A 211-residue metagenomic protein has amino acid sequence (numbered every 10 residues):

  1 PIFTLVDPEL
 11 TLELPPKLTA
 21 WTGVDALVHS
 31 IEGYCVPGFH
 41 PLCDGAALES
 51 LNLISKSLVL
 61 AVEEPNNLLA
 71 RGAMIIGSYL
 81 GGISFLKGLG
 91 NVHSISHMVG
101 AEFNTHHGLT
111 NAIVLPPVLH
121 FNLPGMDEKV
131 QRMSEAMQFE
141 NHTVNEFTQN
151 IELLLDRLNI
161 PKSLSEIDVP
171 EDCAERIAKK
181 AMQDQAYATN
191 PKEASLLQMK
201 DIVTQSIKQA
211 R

Functional and structural regions predicted by a protein language model:
P1-K87: Carboxylate- and glycine-rich phosphate/diphosphate-binding segment that chelates Mg2+/Mn2+
L27-I31, M74-G81, L115, I151 (+3 more regions): Short alpha-helical scaffolding segments that buttress acidic/His motifs in well-ordered protein cores
V28-Y34, F39-L42, M98, E102 (+2 more regions): Glycine-rich flexible loops
P37-A46, A61-A73, K87-V92, V144-F147 (+3 more regions): Flexible, glycine/charged-enriched surface loops at secondary-structure junctions
Y79-N111, D184-T189: Glycine-rich phosphate/pyrophosphate-binding beta-alpha loops
E102-C173: Gly/Pro-rich interdomain helix-loop hinge
E171-R211: Short, amphipathic C-terminal "tail helix"
